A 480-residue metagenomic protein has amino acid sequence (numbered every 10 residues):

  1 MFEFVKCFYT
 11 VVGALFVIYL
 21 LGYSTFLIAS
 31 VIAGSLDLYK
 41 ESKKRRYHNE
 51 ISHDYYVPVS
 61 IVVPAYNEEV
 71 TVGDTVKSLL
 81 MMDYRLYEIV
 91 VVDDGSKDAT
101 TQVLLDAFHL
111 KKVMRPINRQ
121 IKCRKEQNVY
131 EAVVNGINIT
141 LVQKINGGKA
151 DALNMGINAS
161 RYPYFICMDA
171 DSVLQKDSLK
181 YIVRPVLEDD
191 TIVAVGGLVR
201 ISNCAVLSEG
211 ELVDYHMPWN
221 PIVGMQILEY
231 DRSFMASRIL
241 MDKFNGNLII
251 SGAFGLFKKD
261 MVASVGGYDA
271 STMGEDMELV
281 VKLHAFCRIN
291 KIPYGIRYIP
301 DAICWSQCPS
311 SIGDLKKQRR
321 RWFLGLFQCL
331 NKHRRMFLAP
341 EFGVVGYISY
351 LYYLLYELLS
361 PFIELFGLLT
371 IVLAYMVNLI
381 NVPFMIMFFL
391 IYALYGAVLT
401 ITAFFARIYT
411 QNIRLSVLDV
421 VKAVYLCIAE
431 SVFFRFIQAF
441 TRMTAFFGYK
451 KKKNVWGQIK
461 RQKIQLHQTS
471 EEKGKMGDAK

Functional and structural regions predicted by a protein language model:
F26-Y56, C329, R335-Y356, F366-K480: Juxtamembrane C-terminal module of membrane proteins
S30-L86, Q102-L105: N-terminal signal-anchor transmembrane helix
V57-S60, E88, A263, E278: Cell-envelope/extracellular polymer assembly enzymes that use nucleotide-activated donors
K77-V142: Acidic donor-binding segment of Leloir-type glycosyltransferases
D94, D169-V173, S271: The conserved acidic donor/metal-binding loop of glycosyltransferases
R115-I137, I145-N154, N158, Y162 (+4 more regions): Long helical/loop segments within the catalytic core of UDP-sugar-dependent glycosyltransferases, especially the large
F165: Short aromatic/hydrophobic "clamp" motif used to bind/position activated sugar donors
M261-S264, T272-R297: A short, conserved alpha-helix in the catalytic core of glycosyltransferases
